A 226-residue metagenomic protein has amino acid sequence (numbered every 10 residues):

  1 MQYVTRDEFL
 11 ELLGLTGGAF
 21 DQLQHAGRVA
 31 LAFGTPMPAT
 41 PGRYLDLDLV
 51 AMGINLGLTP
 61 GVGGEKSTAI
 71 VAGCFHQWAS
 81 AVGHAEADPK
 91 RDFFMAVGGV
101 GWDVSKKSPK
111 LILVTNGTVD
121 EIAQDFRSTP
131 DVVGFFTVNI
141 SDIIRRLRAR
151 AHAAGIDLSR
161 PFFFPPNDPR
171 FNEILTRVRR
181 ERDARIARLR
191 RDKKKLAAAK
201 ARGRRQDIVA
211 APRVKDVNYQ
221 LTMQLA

Functional and structural regions predicted by a protein language model:
M1-A26: Polyanion-binding surface elements
T16, L45, G63-G64: Helix N-cap / loop-to-helix initiation motif
A19, D48-A51, K66: Single-residue recognition of alpha-helix capping/boundary positions
A32-G57: Short helix-start
L56-A226: Basic Lys/Arg-rich amphipathic helical interaction modules
